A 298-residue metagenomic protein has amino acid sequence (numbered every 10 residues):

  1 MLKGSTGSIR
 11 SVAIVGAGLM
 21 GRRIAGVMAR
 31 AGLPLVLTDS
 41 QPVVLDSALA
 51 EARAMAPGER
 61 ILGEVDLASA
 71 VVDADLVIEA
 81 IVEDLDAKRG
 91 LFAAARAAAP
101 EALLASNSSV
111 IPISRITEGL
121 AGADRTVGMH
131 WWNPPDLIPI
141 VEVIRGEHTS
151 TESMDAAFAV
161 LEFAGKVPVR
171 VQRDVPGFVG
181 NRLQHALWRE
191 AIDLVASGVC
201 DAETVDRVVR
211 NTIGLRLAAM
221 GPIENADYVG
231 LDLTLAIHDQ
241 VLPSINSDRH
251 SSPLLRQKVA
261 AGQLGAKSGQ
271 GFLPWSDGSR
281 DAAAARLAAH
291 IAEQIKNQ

Functional and structural regions predicted by a protein language model:
M1-M55, A98: NAD(P)+-binding Rossmann beta1-loop-alpha1 motif at the extreme N-terminus of oxidoreductases
L2-K3, A31, F163-K166, S197 (+1 more regions): NAD(P)-dependent Rossmann-like dehydrogenase/reductase catalytic/cofactor-binding core
A31, V141-D174, H185-L217: Internal alpha-helical scaffold of NAD(P)-dependent oxidoreductase catalytic cores
V36, G180, Q184-W188: Structural/interface elements that position substrates and couple domains in central-metabolism enzymes
S40-V44, A56-L103, V110-I111: Rossmann-like NAD(P)-binding element
L103-N181: Rossmann-fold dinucleotide-binding core
